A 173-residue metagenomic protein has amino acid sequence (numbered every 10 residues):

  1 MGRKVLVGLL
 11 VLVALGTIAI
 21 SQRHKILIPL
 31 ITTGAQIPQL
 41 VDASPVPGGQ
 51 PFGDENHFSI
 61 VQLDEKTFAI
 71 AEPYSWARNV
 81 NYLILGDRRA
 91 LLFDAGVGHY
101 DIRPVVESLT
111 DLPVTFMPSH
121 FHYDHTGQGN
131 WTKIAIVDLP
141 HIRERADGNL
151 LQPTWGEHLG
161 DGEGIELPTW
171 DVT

Functional and structural regions predicted by a protein language model:
M1-K4: Positively charged n-region of N-terminal signal peptides that target proteins for export
L6-A19: Hydrophobic membrane-insertion alpha-helices, especially the h-region of bacterial N-terminal signal peptides
S21-L27, H99-T173: Active-site HxH/HxHxD metal-binding segment of metal-dependent hydrolases
H24-P38: Ser/Thr/Pro/Gly-rich low-complexity linker/stalk segments immediately outside membranes or between
Q39-P45: Extreme N-terminal tail/first-helix region
V41, Q62-F68, I165-V172: Short Pro/Gly-enriched beta-strand edge/turn motifs at strand-loop
G49-P51: N-terminal helix-forming leader/targeting segments
D54-S108: Conserved beta-strand hairpin/beta-sheet module of binuclear metal-dependent hydrolase folds, prominently
